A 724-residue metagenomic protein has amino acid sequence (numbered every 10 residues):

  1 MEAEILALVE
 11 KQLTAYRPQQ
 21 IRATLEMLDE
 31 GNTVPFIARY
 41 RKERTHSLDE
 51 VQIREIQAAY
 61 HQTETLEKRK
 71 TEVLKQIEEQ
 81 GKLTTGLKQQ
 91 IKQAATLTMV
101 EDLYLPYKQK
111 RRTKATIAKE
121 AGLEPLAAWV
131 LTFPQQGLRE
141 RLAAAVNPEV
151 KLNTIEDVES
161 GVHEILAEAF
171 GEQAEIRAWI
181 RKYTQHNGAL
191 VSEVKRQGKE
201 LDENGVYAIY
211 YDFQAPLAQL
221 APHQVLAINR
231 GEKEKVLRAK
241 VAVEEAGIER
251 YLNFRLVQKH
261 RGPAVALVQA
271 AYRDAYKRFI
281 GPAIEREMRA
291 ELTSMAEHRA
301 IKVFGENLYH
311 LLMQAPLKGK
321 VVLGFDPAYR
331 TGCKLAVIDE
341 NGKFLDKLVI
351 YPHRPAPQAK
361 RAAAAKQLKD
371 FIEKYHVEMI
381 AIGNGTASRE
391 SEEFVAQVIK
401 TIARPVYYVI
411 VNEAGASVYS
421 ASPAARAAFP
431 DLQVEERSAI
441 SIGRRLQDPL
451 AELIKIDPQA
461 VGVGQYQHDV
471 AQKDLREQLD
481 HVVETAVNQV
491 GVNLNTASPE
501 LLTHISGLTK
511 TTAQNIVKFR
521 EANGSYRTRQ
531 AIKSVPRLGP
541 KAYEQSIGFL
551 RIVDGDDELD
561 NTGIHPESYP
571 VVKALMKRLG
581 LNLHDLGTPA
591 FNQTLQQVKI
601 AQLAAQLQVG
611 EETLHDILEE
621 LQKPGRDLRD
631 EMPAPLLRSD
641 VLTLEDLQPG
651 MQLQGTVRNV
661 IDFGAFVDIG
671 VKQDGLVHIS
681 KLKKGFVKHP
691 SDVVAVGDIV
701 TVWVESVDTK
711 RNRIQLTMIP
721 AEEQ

Functional and structural regions predicted by a protein language model:
E26-D29, P106, I117-E120, A227-G231 (+15 more regions): Replace "in large, NTP-powered and nucleic-acid-processing enzymes" with "in large, NTP-powered factors and other
T33-V34, T45, D49-L152, Q489-E631 (+3 more regions): Accessory alpha-helical DNA-binding modules that contact the DNA backbone or grooves
Q52-E55, Q62, L66-G324, A328-S420 (+2 more regions): Duplex nucleic acid-engaging cores and interfaces of nucleic-acid transaction enzymes
M99, V409, G415, S420-V490 (+1 more regions): Long, charge-rich intrinsically disordered scaffolds of nucleic-acid metabolism proteins
A145-I155, F213, A242, E249-V257 (+6 more regions): Low-complexity, acidic/Ser/Thr- and charged residue-rich accessory regions of DNA metabolism proteins
K182-A189, F325-Y329, G385-A387, I410-V418 (+5 more regions): A glycine-rich phosphate-binding loop feature that marks nucleotide/adenosyl-phosphate handling sites
E287-A296, A300-G305, A460-G491, A604 (+1 more regions): Long, charged amphipathic helices and adjacent flexible linkers at domain junctions
I350-P355, M379, A421-V434, V463-Q467 (+5 more regions): Short beta-alpha connecting loops at secondary-structure transitions that line or flank enzyme active sites
